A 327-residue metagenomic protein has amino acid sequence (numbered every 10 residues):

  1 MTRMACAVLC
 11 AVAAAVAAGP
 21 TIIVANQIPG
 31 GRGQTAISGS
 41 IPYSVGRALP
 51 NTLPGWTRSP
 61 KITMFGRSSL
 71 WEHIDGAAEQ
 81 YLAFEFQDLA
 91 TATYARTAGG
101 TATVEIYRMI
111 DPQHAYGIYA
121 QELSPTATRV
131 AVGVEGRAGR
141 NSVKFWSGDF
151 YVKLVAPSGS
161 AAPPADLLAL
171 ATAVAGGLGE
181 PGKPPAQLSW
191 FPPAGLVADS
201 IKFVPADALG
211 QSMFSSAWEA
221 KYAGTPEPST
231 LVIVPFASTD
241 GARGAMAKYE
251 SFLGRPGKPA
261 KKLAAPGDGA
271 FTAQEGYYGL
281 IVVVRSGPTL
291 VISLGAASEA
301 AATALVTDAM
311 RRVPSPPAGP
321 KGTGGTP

Functional and structural regions predicted by a protein language model:
M1-A5: Positively charged n-region of N-terminal signal peptides that target proteins for export
A7-V16: Bacterial N-terminal signal peptides
V16-T35: Signal peptide processing junction and immediate N-terminal pro/mature segment of secreted/exported proteins
P50, G55, S59-F84, M109-G148 (+3 more regions): Short Gly/Thr-rich strand-loop-strand
L82-I118, V152-L154, E219-A245: A short acidic-to-branched-hydrophobic micro-motif
Y94-G100, G136-G148, P163, A220-T230 (+1 more regions): Short, low-complexity cationic-aromatic patches
R108-D111, A120-E122, A156-G159, P235 (+2 more regions): A mature extracytoplasmic/lumenal domain signature
S158-L188, G295-P327: Surface-exposed amphipathic alpha-helical segments
